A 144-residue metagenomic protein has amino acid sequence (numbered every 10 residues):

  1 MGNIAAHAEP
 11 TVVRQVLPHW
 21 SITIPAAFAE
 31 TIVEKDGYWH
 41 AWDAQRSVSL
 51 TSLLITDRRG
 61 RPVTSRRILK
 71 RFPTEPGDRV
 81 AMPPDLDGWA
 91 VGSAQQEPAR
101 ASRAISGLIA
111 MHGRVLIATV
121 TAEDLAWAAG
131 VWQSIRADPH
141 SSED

Functional and structural regions predicted by a protein language model:
G2-N3, P10-R71: Secretory pathway targeting signatures of secreted, lumenal, and periplasmic proteins
A6-A8, V16, I32-D36, V80-W89 (+1 more regions): Short, ordered beta-strand-loop transition motifs
W20, A26-F28, G113-D144: Surface-exposed amphipathic alpha-helical segments
T23-A27, D43-S47, R58, D85-D87 (+2 more regions): Short, solvent-exposed coil/turn segments at beta-strand boundaries
E30, L50, G88-V91, A118: Generic structural motif
R46-S52, R58-R61, E97-R103, L116 (+1 more regions): Short, surface-exposed beta-strand/loop "edge" segments at domain boundaries and coil↔beta transitions
T51-F72, I109-R114, V131-S142: A signal for specific C-terminal beta-sheet/loop modules enriched in small/flexible residues with GP/PG/PP motifs
R66-G113, V120-A122, G130: Signature of long, low-cysteine stretches enriched in small and polar/charged residues
